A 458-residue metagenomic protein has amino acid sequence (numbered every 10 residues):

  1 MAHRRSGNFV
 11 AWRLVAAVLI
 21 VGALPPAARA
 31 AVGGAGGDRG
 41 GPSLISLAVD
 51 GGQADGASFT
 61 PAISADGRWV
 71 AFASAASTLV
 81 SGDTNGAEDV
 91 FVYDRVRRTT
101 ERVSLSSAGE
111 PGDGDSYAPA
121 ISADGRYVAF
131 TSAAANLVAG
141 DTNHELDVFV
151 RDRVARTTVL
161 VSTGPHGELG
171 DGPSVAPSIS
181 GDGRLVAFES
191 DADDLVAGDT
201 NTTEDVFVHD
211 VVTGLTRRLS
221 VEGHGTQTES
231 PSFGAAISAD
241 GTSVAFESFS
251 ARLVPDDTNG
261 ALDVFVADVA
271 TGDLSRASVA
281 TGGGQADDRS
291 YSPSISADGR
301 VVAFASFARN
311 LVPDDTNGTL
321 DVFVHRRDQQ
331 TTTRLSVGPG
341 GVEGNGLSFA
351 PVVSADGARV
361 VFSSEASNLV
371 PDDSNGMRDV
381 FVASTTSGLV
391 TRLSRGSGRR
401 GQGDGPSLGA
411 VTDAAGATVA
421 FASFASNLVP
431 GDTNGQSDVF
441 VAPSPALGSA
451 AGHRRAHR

Functional and structural regions predicted by a protein language model:
M1-F9: N-terminal secretory signal peptides that target proteins for export/translocation
R5-S6, G22, L447-G452: Helix-centric, low-specificity signal for extended rod-like, repetitive segments
R13-L24: Bacterial N-terminal signal peptides
P25-R29: Juxtamembrane cytosolic interface motif at the C-terminal end of transmembrane helices
A30-R458: Conserved "turn/edge" positions that cap or connect secondary-structure elements within repeat/scaffolded domains
